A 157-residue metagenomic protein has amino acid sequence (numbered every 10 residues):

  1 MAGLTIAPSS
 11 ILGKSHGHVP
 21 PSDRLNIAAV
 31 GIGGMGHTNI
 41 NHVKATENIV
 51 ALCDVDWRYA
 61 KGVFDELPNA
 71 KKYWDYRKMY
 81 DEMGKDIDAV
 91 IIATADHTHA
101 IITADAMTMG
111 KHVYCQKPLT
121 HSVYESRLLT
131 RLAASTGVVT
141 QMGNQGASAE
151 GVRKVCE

Functional and structural regions predicted by a protein language model:
A2-L67, G146-A149: N-terminal Rossmann-like dinucleotide-binding module
I40, F64, R77-Y80, T103-M107 (+2 more regions): Non-transmembrane alpha-helical segments in soluble domains of secreted/periplasmic/extracellular proteins
A51, A89, V139: Short, Asp-centered acidic motifs that coordinate Mg2+ and/or phosphate in catalytic or ligand-binding sites
L52, G62, E66, Y76-R77 (+3 more regions): Active-site-proximal cap/loop segments of hydrolase catalytic domains
K71-I92: A structured beta-alpha segment of the ubiquitous adenosine-cofactor-binding alpha/beta core
D96, A100-S148, V155: Beta-strand-loop-alpha-helix segment that lines the small-molecule cofactor/substrate pocket of alpha/beta enzymes
